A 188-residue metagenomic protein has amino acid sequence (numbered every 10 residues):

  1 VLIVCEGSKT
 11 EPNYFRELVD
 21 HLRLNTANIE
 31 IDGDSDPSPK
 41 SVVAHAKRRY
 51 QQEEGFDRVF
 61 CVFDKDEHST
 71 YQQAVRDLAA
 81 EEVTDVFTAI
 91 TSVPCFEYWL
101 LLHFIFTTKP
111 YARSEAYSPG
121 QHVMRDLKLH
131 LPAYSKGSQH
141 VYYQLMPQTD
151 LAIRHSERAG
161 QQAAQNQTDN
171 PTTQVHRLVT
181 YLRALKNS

Functional and structural regions predicted by a protein language model:
V1-G7: Short, extreme N-terminal leader segments that mark the start of a protein/domain
L2, P12, R16-G33, Q51-R58 (+1 more regions): C-terminal accessory helical subdomains adjacent to catalytic cores in phosphodiester- and nucleotide-handling enzymes
S35-H45: Short phosphate-binding loop-to-helix
H45-Q51: Short amphipathic alpha-helix with an adjacent loop that forms part of the alpha/beta core around
